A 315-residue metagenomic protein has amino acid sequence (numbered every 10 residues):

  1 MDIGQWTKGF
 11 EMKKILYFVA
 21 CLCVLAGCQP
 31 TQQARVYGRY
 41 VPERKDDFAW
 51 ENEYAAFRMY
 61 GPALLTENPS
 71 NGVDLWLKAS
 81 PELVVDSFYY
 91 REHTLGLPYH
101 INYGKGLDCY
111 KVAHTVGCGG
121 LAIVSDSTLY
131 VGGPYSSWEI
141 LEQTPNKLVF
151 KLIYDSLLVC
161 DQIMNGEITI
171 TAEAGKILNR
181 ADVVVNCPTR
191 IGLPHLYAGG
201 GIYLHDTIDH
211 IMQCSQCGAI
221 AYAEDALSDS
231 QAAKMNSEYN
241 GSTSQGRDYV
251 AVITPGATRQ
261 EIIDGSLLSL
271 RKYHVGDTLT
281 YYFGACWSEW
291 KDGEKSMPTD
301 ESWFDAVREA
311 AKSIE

Functional and structural regions predicted by a protein language model:
G9-I15: Positively charged n-region of N-terminal signal peptides that target proteins for export
I15-L25: Sec-dependent N-terminal signal peptides
T31-L129: Solvent-exposed N-terminal domain segments of exported/luminal and surface proteins
S87, S127-T128, S156, T207 (+2 more regions): Coil residues (strongly favoring Ser/Thr
P98-E173: Extended, loop-rich substrate-binding clefts of extracytoplasmic carbohydrate-active enzymes
G166, I170, I177-Q213: Acidic (Asp/Glu-rich), glycine- and aromatic
G246-E315: Beta-strand-rich recognition/accessory modules
